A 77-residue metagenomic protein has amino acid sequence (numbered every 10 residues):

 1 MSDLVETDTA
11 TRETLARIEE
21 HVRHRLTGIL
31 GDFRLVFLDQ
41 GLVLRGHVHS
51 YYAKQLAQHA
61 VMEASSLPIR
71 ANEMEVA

Functional and structural regions predicted by a protein language model:
M1-A77: N-terminal targeting leaders
